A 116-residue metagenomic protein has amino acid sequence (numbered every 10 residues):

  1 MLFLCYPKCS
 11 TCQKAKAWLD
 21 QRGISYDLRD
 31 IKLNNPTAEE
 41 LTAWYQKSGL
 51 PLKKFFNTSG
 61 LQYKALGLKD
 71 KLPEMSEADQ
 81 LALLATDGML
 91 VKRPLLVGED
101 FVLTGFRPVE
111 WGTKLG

Functional and structural regions predicted by a protein language model:
M1-R22, Y26-I31: Local sequence-structure signature of Cys/Sec-based thiol-disulfide redox active-site neighborhoods
L33-G116: Thiol/selenol-based redox catalytic cores and closely related redox-interacting motifs
